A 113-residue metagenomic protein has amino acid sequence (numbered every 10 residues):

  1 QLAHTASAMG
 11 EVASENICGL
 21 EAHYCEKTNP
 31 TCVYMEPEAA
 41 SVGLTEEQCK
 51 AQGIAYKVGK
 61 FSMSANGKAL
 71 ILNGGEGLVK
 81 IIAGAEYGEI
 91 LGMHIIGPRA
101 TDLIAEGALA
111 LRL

Functional and structural regions predicted by a protein language model:
Q1-L2, H94: A short glycine-threonine-serine/GTX helix/turn-capping micro-motif
L2-H4, G43: Active-site metal-coordination segments of metallo-dependent hydrolases
H4-E26, I54-A55, L113: Internal hydrophobic alpha-helix adjacent to the cofactor/substrate pocket in enzyme cavities
C18, N29, M35-L113: Flexible, glycine-rich terminal cap/loop adjacent to redox cofactors in electron-transfer oxidoreductases
